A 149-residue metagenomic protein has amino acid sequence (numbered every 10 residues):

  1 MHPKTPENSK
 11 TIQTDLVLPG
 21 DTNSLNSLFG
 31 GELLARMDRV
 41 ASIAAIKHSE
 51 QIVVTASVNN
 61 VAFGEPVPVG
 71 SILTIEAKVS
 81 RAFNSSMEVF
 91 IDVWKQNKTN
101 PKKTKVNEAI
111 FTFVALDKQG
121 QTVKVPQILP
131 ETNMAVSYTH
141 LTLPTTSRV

Functional and structural regions predicted by a protein language model:
M1-L28, M134-A135: Catalytic strand-loop segment that frames the active site of acyl-thioester-processing enzymes
N8, L28, S42-E76, S80-R81 (+2 more regions): Hydrophobic beta-strand-centered segment that forms part of the acyl-chain substrate-binding groove
V17-P19, S24-V40, N60: N-terminal "first-domain core" detector
V93, N97-A135: A contiguous, mid-protein "functional segment" used to position or interact with cofactors/ions or partner subunits
T139-T145: Conserved small/polar residues in nucleotide/adenosyl-binding loops
